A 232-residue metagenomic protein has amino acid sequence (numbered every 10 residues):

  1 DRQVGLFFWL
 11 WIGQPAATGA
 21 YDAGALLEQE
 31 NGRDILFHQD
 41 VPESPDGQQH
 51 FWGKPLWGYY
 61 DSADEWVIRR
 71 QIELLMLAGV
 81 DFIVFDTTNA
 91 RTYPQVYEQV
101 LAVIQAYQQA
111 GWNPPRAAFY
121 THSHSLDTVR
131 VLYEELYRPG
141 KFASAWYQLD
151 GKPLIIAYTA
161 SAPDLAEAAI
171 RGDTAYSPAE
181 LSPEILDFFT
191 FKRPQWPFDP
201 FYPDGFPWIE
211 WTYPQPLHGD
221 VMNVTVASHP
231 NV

Functional and structural regions predicted by a protein language model:
D1-V232: Glycan-processing catalytic domains of CAZymes
